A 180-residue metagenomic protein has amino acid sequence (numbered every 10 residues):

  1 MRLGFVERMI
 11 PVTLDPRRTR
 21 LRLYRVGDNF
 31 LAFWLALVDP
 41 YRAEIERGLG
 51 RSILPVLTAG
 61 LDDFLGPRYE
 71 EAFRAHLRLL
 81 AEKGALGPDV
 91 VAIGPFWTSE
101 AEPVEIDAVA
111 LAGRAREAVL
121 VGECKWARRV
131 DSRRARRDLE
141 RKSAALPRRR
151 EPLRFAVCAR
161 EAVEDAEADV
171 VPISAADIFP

Functional and structural regions predicted by a protein language model:
G4-V6: Short hydrophobic beta-strand motif reused across regulatory alpha/beta modules
I10-P180: A cross-kingdom feature that marks ATP-driven nucleic-acid transaction machinery
